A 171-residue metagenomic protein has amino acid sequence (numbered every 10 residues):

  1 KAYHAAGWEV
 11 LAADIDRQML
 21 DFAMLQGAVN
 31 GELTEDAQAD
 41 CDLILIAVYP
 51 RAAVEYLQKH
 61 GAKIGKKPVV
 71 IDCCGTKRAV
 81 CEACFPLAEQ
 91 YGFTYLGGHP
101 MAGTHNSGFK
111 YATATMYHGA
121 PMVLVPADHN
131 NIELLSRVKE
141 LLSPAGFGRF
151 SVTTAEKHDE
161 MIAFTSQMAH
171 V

Functional and structural regions predicted by a protein language model:
K1-A39, L43: NAD(P)+-binding Rossmann beta1-loop-alpha1 motif at the extreme N-terminus of oxidoreductases
W8, A28, F93, F147-R149: Short phosphate-binding/catalytic loops that engage adenosine nucleotides
I15-D16, V48-Y49, C73: Short beta->alpha hinge that forms the Motif I/post-I loop of the SAM-binding pocket
Q18-M19, A52, K77-V80: Conserved short alpha-helix immediately C-terminal to the canonical SAM/SAH-binding motif I of Rossmann-like
A39-D40, K66, G119: Alpha-helix C-terminal capping/helix-to-coil transition sites in glycosyltransferase folds
I44-L45, I71: N-terminal Rossmann-like NAD(P) cofactor-binding module of classical short-chain dehydrogenase/reductase
Q58-K110: Rossmann-like NAD(P)(H) cofactor-binding subdomain of soluble oxidoreductases
M116-V171: Internal alpha-helical scaffold of NAD(P)-dependent oxidoreductase catalytic cores
